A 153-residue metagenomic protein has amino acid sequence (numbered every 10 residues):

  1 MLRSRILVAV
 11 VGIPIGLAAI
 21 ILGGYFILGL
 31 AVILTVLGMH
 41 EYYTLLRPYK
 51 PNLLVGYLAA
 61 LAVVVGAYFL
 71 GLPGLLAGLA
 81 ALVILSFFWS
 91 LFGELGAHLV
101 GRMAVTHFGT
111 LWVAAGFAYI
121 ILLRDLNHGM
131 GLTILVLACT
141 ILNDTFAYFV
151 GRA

Functional and structural regions predicted by a protein language model:
L2-A153: Membrane-embedded alpha-helical bundles of polytopic integral membrane proteins
